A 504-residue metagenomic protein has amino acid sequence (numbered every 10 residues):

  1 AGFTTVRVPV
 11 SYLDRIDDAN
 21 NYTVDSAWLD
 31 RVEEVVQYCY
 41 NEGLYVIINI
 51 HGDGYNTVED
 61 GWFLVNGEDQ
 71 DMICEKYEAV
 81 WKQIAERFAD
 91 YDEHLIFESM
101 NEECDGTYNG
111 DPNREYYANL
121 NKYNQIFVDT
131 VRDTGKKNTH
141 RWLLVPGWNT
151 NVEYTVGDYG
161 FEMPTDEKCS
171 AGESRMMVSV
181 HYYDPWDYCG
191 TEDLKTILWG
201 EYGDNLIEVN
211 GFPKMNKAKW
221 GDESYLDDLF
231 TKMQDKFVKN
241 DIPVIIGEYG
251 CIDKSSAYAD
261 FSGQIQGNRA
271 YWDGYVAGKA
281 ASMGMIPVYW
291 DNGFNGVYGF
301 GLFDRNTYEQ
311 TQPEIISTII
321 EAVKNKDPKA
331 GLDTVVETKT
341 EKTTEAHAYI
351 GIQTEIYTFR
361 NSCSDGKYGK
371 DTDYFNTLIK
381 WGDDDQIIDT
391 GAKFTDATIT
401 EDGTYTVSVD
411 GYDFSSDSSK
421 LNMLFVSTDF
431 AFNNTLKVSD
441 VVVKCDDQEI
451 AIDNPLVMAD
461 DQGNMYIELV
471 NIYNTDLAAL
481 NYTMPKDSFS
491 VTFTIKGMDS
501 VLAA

Functional and structural regions predicted by a protein language model:
A1-S11, M233-K236, A277-K279, I286: Catalytic domains of carbohydrate-active enzymes, especially glycoside hydrolases
A1-W142, G147-T155, Q310-I315, I319-A322: Active-site mouth of glycoside hydrolases
A79-K82, E86-A89, E93-H94, C104-M283: Extracellular glycoside hydrolase catalytic/binding regions
S256-E345: Aromatic-rich peripheral "rim/lid" segments of glycoside hydrolase catalytic domains that contact and position glycan
A346-T400: N-terminal targeting leaders for non-cytosolic proteins
G391-D413, G463-L480, V491: Short beta-strands within extracellular/lumenal beta-sheet-rich domains
D410-N433, V470-N471, K486-S490: Extracellular beta-strand ligand-recognition surfaces/modules
N434-Q448, V501-A504: Exposed low-complexity, polar/acidic, P/S/T/G-rich flexible segments that act as propeptides, protease-susceptible
